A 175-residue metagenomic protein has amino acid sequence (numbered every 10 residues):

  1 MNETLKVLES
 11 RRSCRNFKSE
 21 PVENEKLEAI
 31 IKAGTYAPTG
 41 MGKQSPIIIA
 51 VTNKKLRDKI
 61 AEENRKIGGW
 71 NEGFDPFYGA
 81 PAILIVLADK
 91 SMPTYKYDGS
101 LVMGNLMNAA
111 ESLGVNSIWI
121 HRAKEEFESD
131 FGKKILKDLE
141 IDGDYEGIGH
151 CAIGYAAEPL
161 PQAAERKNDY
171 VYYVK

Functional and structural regions predicted by a protein language model:
M1-K175: Acidic, surface-exposed loops and disordered segments
